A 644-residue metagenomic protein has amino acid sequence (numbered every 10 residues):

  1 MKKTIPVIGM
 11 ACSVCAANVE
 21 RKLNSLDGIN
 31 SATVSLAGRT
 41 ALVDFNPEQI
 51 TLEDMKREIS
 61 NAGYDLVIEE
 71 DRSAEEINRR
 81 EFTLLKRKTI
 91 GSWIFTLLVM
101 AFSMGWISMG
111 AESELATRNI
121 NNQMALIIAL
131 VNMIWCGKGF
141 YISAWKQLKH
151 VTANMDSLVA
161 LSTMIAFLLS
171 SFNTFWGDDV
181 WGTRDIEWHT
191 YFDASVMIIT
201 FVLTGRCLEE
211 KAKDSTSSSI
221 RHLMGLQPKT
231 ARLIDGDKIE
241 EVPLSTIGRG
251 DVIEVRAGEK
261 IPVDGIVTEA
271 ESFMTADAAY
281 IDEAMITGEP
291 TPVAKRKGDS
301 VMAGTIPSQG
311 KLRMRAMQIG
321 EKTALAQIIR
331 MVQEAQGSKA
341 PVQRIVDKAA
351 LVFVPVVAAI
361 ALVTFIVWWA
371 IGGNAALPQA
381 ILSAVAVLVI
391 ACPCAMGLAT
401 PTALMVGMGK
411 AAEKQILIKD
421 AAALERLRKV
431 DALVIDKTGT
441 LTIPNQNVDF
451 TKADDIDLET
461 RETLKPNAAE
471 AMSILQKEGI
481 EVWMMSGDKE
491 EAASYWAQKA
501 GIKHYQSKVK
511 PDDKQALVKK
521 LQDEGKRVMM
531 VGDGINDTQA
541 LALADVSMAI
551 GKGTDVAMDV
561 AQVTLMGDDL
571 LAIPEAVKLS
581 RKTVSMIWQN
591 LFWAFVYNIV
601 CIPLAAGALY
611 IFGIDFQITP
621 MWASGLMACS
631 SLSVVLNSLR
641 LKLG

Functional and structural regions predicted by a protein language model:
M1-N122, H222, K238, A326 (+6 more regions): Flexible metal-binding regulatory segments at protein termini and peripheral loops
A17, G38, I418, R428 (+3 more regions): Conserved ATP-binding TGD loop and adjacent catalytic N/P-domain core of P-type ATPases
D27-Q49, E53, H189-F192, R221-K322 (+1 more regions): Conserved cytosolic catalytic loops of P-type ATPases
E75-F95, Q123, S143-A166, I329-A361 (+6 more regions): Soluble-to-membrane junctions at the N-terminal ends of transmembrane alpha-helices in multi-pass ion-transporting
L84-T230, K348, I618-P620: Transmembrane helix-loop-helix hairpins at the membrane interface
S108-N119, K149, L168, K410 (+7 more regions): Membrane-embedded alpha-helical bundles of multi-pass transporters
W181, V196-A257, T268, K295 (+4 more regions): Juxtamembrane coupling segments of multi-pass membrane pumps/enzymes
I286, L382, C392-A453, D457 (+2 more regions): Conserved catalytic phosphorylation-site environment of P-type ATPases
